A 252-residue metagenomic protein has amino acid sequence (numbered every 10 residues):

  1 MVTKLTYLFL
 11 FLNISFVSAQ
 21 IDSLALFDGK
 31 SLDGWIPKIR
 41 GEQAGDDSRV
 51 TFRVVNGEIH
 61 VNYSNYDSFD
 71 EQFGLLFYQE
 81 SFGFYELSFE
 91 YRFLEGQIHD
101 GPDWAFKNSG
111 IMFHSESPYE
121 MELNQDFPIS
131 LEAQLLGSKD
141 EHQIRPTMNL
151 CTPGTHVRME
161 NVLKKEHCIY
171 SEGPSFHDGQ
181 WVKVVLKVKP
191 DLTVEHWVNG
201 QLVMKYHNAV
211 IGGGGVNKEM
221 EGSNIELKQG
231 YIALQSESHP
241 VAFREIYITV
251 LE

Functional and structural regions predicted by a protein language model:
M1-D22: Bacterial Sec-dependent N-terminal signal peptides
Q20-E252: Carbohydrate-interacting regions of secretory-pathway proteins
